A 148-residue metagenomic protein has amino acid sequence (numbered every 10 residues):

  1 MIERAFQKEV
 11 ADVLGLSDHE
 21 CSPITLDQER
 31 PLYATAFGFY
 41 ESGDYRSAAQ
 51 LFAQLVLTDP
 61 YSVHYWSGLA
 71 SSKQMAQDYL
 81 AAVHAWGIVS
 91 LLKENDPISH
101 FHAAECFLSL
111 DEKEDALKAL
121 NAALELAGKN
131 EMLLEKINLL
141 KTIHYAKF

Functional and structural regions predicted by a protein language model:
M1-Q28: Long, contiguous interaction/recruitment modules in multidomain scaffold/adaptor proteins
P23-I24, L57, L91, E125 (+1 more regions): Structural signature of alpha-solenoid helical repeat scaffolds
L26-I98: Alpha-helical adaptor scaffolds
E41, M75, S109, T142-K147: Register position in tetratricopeptide repeats
G87-K118: Ankyrin-repeat and related helical/solenoid repeat scaffolds used for protein-protein interactions
L108-E131, N138-T142: TPR/TPR-like (Sel1-like) alpha-helical repeat modules
